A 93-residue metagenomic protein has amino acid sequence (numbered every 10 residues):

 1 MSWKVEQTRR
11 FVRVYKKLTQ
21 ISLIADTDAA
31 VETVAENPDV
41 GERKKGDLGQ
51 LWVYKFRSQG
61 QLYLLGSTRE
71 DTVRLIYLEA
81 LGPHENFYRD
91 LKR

Functional and structural regions predicted by a protein language model:
M1-A30: Arg/Lys-rich, positively charged N-terminal/basic patches that mediate binding to nucleic acids
M1-E6, G41-G46, V53, Y77-L78: Alpha-helical interaction segments
K4, S58-L64, T68-R93: Enriched for short, Lys/Arg-rich terminal
R10, D39, N86: Residue-level recognition of oxygen-bearing side chains
K17, T33-V34, L81: Conserved catalytic core of Hanks-type protein kinase domains
I24-T27, P38, Y63: Hydrophobic alpha-helical segments
E32-S58: A short, surface-exposed loop/turn module that caps and links secondary-structure elements
